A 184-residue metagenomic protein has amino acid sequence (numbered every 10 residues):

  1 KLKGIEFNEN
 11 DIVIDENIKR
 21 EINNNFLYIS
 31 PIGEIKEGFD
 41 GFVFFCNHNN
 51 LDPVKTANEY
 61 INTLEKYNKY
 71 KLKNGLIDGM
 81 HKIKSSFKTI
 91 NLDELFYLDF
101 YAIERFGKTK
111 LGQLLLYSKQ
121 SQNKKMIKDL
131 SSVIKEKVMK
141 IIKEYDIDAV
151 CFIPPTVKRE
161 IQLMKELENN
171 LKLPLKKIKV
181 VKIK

Functional and structural regions predicted by a protein language model:
G4-D146, K179-K184: Active-site-facing substrate-recognition patch
E144-T156: Short glycine-rich phosphate-binding loop at a beta-alpha junction
V157, I161, K165-K184: Short, glycine/charge-rich flexible loops or terminal/linker lids adjacent to PRPP-binding catalytic cores
